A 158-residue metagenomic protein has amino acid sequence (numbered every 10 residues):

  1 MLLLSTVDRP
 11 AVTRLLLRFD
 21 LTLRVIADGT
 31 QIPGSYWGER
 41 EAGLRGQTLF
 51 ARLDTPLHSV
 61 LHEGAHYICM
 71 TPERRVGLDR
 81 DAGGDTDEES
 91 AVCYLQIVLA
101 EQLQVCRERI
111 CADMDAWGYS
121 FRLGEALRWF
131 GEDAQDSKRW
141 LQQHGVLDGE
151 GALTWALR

Functional and structural regions predicted by a protein language model:
M1-G43, F50-D54, V98, Q102: Auxiliary, metal-adjacent structural segments of Zn-dependent hydrolase domains
D8, L57, E88: Hydrophobic (often cysteine-bearing) scaffold residues that line and stabilize catalytic clefts of nucleotide/cofactor
A11, Y94-L95, R109: Short Gly/charged-rich anion-binding patches and loops
G34, I68-V98, A116: Post-HEXXH active-site segment of zinc metalloproteases
L44-Q47, G64: Active-site-flanking structural segment that lines cofactor/substrate pockets
H58-T71: Active-site recognition of the HExxH zinc-binding catalytic motif
L103-R158: Long, well-structured alpha-helical subdomains associated with metal-dependent extracellular/ecto-lumenal hydrolases
